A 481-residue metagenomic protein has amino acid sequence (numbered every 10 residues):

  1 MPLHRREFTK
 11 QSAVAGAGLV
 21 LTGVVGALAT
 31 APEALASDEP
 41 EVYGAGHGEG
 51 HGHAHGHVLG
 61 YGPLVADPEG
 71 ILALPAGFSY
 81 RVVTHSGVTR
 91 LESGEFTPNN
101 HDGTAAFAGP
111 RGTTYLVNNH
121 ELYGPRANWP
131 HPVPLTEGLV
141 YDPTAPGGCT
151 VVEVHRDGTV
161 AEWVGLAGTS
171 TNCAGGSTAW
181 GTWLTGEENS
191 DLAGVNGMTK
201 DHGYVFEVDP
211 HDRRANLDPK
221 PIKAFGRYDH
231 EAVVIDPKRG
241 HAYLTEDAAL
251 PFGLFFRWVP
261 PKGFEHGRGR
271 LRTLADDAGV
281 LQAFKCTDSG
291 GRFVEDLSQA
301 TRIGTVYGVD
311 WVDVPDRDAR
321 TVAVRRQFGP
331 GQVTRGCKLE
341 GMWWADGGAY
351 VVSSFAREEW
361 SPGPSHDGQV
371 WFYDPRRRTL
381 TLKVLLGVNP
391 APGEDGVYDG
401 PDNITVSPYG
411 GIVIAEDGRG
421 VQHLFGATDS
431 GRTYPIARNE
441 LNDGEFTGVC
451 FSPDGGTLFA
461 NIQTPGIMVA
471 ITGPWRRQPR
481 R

Functional and structural regions predicted by a protein language model:
M1-L19: N-terminal secretory signal peptides and thylakoid transit peptides that target proteins across membranes
G23-L74: C-terminal segment of N-terminal export signals and the immediately downstream linker at the start of the mature
D67-S86, G94-E95, E153-L166, F206-Y228 (+4 more regions): Blade-edge beta-strand/turn elements of extracellular beta-propeller and related beta-sheet repeat scaffolds
E95-F107, T169-W180, R227-R239, V333-G347 (+2 more regions): Beta-rich, blade/repeat-based domains predominating in secreted/periplasmic proteins but also intracellular
P146-H155, K200-H211, R257-P260, D367-P375 (+1 more regions): Beta-propeller blade signature
G290-K383: Beta-propeller domains
S353-F355, G393-R432: Loop/turn-rich, solvent-exposed surfaces of beta-rich toroidal or solenoidal domains
C450-R481: Blade-level signature of beta-propeller repeat domains, shared across WD40, Kelch, NHL, RCC1 and BNR/Asp-box propellers
